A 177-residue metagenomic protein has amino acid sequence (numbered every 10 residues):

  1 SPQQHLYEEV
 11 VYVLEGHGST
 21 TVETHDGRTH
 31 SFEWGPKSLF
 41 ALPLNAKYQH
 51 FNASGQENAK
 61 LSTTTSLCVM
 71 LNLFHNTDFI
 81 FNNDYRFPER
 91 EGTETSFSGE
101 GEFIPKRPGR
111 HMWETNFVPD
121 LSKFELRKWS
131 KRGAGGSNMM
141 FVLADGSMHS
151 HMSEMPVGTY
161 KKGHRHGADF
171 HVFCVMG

Functional and structural regions predicted by a protein language model:
S1, T77-H151: A short, N-terminal "cap"/entry segment at the start of jelly-roll beta-barrel domains of the cupin/DSBH fold
Q4-T24, S66, M152-V157, R165-G177: Short, conserved beta-strand element in jelly-roll/cupin
E8, T29, G35-K37, S150 (+1 more regions): A structural connector/turn signal
V10-Y12, F40-A41, Q56-N76, H171-F173: A short hydrophobic beta-strand segment most commonly corresponding to one strand of the jelly-roll/cupin
V22, S31, L73-F74, H164: Intrinsically disordered, low-complexity regions enriched in proline, serine, glycine and charged residues
T24-N45: Short acidic-glycine-tyrosine-enriched beta hairpin
K47-Y48, G158-Y160: Short beta-turn/strand-loop junction motif enriched in small, turn-promoting residues
F51-A53: Asparagine-centered strand-capping/turn motif at beta-strand->loop junctions
